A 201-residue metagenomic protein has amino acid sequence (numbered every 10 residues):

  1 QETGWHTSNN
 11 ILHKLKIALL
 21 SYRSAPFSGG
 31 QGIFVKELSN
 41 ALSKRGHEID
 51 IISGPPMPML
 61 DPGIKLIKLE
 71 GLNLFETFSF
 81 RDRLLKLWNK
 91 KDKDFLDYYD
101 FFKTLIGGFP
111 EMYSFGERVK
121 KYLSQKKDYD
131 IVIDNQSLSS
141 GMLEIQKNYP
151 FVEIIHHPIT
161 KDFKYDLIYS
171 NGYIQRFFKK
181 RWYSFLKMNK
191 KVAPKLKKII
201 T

Functional and structural regions predicted by a protein language model:
T7-L72, K127: N-terminal subdomain of nucleotide-sugar transferases
I52-E117: A conserved catalytic-core segment of Leloir-type glycosyltransferases
R81-I106, Q146-K190: Acceptor-binding helix/loop patch of EC 2.4 sugar-transfer enzymes, predominantly nucleotide-sugar-dependent
L96, Y122-S139, V152: Short N-terminal targeting/anchoring amphipathic segment
Q125, K191-V192: Structural alpha-helical scaffold elements that stabilize or flank donor/cofactor-binding regions in carbohydrate
I133, F178, P194-T201: A short beta-strand/loop micro-motif in the catalytic core of glycosyltransferases that engages the nucleotide-sugar
